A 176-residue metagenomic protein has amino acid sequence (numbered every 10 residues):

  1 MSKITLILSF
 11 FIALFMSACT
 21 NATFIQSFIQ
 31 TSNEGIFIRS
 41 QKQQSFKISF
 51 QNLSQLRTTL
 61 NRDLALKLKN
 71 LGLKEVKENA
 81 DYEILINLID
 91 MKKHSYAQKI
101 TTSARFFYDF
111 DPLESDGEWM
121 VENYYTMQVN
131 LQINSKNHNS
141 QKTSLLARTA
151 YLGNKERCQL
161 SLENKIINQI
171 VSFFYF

Functional and structural regions predicted by a protein language model:
M1-C19: Sec-dependent bacterial lipoprotein signal peptides
L8, F37, E75, E118-E122: Residues embedded in well-ordered secondary-structure elements
M16-L73, M91, Y175-F176: A structural "domain/chain start" motif
S40-K42, E78, N123-Y125: Solvent-exposed loop and beta-edge segments used for protein-protein assembly and interaction
I48-Q55, G117, R148-R157: Second-shell loop/turn segments in exported
L71-E83: Short acidic low-complexity segments
Y82-L152: Surface-exposed short loop/turn segments
T149-F176: C-terminal partner/receptor-binding element of secreted or periplasmic proteins
